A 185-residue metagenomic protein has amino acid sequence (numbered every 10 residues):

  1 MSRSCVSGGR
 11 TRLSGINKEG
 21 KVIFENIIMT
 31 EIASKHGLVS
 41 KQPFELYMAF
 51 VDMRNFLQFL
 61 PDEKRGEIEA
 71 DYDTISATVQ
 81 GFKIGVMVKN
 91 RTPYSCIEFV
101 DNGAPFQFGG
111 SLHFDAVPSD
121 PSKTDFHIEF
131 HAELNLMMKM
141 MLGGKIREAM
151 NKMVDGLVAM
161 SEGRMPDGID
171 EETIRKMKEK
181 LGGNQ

Functional and structural regions predicted by a protein language model:
R3, R10-R12: Basic polycationic patches enriched in arginine
C5, K18-E69, G182-Q185: Hydrophobic ligand-binding cavity/cleft-lining segments
T30-H36, T74, K83, C96 (+2 more regions): Intrinsic-disorder/low-complexity, polar/charged segments enriched in Ser/Thr/Lys/Arg/Asp/Glu/Gln
H36-S40, M87, H113-D115: Generic structural detector for well-ordered beta-strands
L46-F50, F56, I75, V88 (+3 more regions): Hydrophobic pocket/interface hotspot
L57-Q58, E67-Q107, N184: Glycine-rich portal/gate segments that line the openings of hydrophobic small-molecule binding cavities
A104-D155, A159, G168: Beta-strand/loop substructures that line and gate deep hydrophobic ligand-binding cavities in soluble
A159-Q185: Short, highly charged C-terminal tails/helix-capping segments
